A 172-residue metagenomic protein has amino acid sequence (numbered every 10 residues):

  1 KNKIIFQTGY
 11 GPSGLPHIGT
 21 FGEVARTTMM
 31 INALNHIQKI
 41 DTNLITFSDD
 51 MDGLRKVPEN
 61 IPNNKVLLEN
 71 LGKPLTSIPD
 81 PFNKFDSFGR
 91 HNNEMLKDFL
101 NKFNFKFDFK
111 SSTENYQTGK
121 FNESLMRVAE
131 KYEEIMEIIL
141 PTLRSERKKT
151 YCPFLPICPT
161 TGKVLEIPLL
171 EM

Functional and structural regions predicted by a protein language model:
K1, E171-M172: Short, intrinsically disordered, charge-balanced linker/junction segments flanking boundaries in proteins
K1, T161-G162: Intrinsic-disorder/low-complexity loop/linker signature
K1-M136: N-terminal Rossmann-like or analogous alpha/beta NTP/dinucleotide-binding catalytic cores that position adenine
H17, G162-V164: Conserved adenylation A10 loop of the ANL superfamily
M136, L140-F154: Short, flexible, mixed-charge glycine/proline-rich loop motifs that serve as phosphate/nucleic-acid-contacting
L155-T161: Short cysteine-rich clusters marking metal-coordination/redox-active sites
L165-E171: Short Cys/His-rich "knuckle" micro-motifs
